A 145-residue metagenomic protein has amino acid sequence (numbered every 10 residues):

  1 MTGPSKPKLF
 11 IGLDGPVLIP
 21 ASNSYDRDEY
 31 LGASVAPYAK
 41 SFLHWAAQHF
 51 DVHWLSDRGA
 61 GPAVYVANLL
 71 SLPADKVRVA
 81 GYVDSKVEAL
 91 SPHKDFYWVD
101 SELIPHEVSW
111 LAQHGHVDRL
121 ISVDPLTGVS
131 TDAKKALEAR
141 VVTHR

Functional and structural regions predicted by a protein language model:
T2-S85: Alpha-helical substrate-recognition element adjacent to the catalytic core
G61-R145: C-terminal cap/substrate-recognition subdomain and adjoining C-terminal extension of metal-dependent phosphatase-like
